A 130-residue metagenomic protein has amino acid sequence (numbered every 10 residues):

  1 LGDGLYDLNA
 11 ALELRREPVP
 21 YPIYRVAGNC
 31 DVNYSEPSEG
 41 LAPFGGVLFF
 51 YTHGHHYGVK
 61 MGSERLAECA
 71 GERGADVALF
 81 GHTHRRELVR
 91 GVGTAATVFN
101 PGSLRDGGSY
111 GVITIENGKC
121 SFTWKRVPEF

Functional and structural regions predicted by a protein language model:
L1-D3, Y24-N29, F50-H53, D76-H82 (+1 more regions): Active-site neighborhood of phospho(di)ester-bond hydrolases with catalytic His/Asp-centered motifs
L1-F44: Core catalytic region of metal-dependent phosphoesterases/phosphodiesterases, especially metallo-beta-lactamase-like
L5-N9, C30-E36, Y57-G62, A78-G91 (+1 more regions): Active-site environment of divalent metal-dependent phosphoester hydrolases
N9-E13, P18-Y21, G46-L48, R65-C69 (+1 more regions): A generic short-segment signal for beta-strand/edge and adjacent turn/coil regions
A11, A42-F44, F49-T52, V77-F80 (+2 more regions): Generic hydrophobic secondary-structure signal
L12-R16, E39-L41, R65-L66, V92-A95 (+1 more regions): Short, glycine/charged-enriched secondary-structure capping and boundary segments
S35-R73: Active-site-proximal segments of metal-dependent phosphoesterases and phosphodiesterases across multiple
G45, G71-G74, V92-F130: Binuclear metal-dependent phosphoesterase catalytic core
